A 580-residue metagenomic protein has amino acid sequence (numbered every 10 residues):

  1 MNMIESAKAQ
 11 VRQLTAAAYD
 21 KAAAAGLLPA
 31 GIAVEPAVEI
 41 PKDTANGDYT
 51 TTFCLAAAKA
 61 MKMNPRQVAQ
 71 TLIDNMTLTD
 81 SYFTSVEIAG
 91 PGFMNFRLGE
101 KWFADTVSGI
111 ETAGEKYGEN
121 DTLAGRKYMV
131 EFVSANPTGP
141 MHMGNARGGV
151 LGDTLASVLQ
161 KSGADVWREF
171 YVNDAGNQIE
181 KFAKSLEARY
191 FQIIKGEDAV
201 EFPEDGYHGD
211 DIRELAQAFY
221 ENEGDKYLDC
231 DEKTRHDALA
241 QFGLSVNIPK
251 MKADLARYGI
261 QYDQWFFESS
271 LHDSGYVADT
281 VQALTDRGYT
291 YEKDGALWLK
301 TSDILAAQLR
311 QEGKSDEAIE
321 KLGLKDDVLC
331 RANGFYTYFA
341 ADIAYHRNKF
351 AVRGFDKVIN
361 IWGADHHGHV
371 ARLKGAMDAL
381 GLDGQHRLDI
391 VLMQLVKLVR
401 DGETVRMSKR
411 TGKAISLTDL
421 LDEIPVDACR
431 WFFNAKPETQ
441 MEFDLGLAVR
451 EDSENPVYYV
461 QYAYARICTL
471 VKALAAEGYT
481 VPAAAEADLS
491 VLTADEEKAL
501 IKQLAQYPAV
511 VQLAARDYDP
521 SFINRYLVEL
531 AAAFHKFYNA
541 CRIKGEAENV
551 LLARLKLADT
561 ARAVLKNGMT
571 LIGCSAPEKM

Functional and structural regions predicted by a protein language model:
N2-A104, E115, E119-M580: Non-catalytic interaction-recognition regions
D105-I110: Short, charged, solvent-exposed linker or helix-capping segments at domain edges/interfaces that act as flexible hinges
